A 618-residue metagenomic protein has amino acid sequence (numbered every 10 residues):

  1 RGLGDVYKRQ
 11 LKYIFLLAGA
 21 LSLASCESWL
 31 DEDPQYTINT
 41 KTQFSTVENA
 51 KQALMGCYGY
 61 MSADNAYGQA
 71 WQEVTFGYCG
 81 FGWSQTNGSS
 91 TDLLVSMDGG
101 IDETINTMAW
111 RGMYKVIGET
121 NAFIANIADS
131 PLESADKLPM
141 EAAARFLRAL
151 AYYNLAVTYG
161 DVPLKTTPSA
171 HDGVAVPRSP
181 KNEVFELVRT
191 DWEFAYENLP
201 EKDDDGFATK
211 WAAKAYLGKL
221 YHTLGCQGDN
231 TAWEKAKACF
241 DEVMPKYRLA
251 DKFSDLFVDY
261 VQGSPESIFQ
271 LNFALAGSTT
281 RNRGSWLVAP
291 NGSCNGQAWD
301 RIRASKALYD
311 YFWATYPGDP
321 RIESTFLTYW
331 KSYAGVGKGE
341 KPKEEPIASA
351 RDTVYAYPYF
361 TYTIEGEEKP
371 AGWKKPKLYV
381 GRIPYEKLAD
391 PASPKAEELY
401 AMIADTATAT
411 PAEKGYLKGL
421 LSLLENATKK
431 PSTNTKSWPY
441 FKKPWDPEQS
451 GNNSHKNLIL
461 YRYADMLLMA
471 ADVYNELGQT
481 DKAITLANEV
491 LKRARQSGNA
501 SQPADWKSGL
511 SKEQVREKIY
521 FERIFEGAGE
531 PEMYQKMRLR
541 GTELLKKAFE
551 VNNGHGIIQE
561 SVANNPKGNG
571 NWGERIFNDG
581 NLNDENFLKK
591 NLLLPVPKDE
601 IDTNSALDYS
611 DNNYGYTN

Functional and structural regions predicted by a protein language model:
R1-Y7: Short, small-residue-biased leader/transition segments that mark boundaries at the very start of proteins
C26-W29, W83, G100, M113-Y114 (+8 more regions): Long, intrinsically disordered, low-complexity segments
E27-N87, E193-F194, F207-Y400, L545-Q559: An aromatic- and glycine-enriched ligand-binding surface/loop that stacks and positions planar moieties
T46-N65, G88-Y159, A175-E186, W192-D205 (+1 more regions): Conserved, well-structured interaction surfaces
A156-T158, P163, D203, L220-N230 (+1 more regions): Short coil/turn linking the two alpha-helices of tandem helical-hairpin repeats
V336-G337, K341-V490: C-terminal substrate/ligand-recognition segments
